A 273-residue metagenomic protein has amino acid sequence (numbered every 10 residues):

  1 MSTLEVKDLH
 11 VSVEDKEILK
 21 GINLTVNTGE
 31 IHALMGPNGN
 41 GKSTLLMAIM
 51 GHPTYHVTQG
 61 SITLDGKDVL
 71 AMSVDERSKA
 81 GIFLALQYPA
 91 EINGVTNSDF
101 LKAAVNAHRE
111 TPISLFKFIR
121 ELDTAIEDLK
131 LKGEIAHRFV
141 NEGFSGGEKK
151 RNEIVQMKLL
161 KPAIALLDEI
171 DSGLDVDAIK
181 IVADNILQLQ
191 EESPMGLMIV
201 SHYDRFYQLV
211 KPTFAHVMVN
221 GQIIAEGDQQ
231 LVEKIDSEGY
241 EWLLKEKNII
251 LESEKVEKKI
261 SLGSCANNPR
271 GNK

Functional and structural regions predicted by a protein language model:
L4-V6, L19-G21, V26: Conserved structural motif at the start of ABC-family nucleotide-binding domains
K16-E17, E76: Short coil-to-beta microelement around the adenine-binding A-loop and adjacent beta1/P-loop entry of ABC ATPase
M35-P37: The feature captures the beta-strand-to-loop junction immediately N-terminal to the Walker
M50: Helix-to-loop junction immediately C-terminal to a conserved catalytic motif
S61-R77, N141: ABC ATPase NBD Q-loop/coupling interface
A90-A163: ABC-family P-loop ATPase nucleotide-binding domains
E169-I170, D177: Walker B catalytic motif
M218, Q222-K245: Conserved beta-strand-loop-alpha-helix hinge in the C-terminal portion of ABC ATPase nucleotide-binding domains
